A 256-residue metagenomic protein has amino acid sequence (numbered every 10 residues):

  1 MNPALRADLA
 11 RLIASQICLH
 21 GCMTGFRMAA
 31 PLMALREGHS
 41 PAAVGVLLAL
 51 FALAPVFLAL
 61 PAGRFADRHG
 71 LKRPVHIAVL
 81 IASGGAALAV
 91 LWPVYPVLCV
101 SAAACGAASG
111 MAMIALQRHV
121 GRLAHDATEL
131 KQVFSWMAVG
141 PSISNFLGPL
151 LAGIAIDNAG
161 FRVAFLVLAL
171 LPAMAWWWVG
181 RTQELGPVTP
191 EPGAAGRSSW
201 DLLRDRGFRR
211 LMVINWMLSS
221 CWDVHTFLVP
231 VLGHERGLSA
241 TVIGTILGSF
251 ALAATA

Functional and structural regions predicted by a protein language model:
M1-R6, E184-M212: Juxtamembrane intracellular "pre-TM" segments in multi-pass secondary transporters
L5-A52, R209-I214, S219-R236, A240-I243: Helix-loop boundary and gating motifs at the non-cytosolic
A52-L60, N145-F146, A251-T255: Residue-level signature of mid-helix packing/kink "hotspots" within the transmembrane helices of 12-pass Major
L58-G70, I156, A256: Helix-to-loop junctions at the C-terminal end of transmembrane segments in multipass secondary transporters
R73-A87, A169: Structural signature of the two symmetry-related core transmembrane helices
P96-A104: Paired small-residue
A103-G140: Cytoplasmic helix-loop-helix junction between adjacent transmembrane helices in 12-TM secondary transporters
A169-V188: C-terminal membrane-cytosol helix-exit motif in multi-pass small-molecule transporters
